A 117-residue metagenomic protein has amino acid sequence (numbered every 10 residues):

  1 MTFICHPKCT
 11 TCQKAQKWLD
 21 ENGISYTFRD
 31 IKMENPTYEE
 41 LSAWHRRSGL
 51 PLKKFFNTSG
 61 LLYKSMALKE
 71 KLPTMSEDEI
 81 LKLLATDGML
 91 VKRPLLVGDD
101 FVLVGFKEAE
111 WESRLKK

Functional and structural regions predicted by a protein language model:
M1-E21, Y26-I31: Local sequence-structure signature of Cys/Sec-based thiol-disulfide redox active-site neighborhoods
M33-K117: Thiol/selenol-based redox catalytic cores and closely related redox-interacting motifs
